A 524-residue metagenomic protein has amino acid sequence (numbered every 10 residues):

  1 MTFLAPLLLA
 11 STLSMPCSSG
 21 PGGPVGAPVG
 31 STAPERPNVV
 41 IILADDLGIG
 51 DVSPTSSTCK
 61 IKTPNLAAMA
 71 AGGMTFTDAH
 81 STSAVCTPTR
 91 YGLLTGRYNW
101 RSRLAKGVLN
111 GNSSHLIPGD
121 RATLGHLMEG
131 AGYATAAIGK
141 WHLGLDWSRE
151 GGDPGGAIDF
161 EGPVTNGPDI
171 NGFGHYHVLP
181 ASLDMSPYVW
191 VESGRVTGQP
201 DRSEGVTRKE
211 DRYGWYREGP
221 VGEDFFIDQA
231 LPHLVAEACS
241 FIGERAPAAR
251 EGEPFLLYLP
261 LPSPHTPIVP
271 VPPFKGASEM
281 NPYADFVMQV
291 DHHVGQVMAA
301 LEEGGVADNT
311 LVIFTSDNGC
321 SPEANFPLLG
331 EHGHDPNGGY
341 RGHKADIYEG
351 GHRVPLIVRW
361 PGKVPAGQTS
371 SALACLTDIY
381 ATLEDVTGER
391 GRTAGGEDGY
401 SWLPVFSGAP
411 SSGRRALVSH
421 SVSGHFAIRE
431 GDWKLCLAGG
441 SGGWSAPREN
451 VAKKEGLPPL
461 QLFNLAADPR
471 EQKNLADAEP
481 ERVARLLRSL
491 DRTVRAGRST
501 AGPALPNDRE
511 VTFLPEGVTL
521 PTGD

Functional and structural regions predicted by a protein language model:
T2-P16: Bacterial N-terminal signal peptides
S18-Q461, P469-R492, T500-N507, V511-D524: Formylglycine-dependent sulfatase
N464: Glycine-rich, acidic loop regions that bind phosphate or pyrophosphate groups
R495: Acidic/polar, glycine-enriched structural segments that form the non-catalytic walls/loops of the carbohydrate-binding
